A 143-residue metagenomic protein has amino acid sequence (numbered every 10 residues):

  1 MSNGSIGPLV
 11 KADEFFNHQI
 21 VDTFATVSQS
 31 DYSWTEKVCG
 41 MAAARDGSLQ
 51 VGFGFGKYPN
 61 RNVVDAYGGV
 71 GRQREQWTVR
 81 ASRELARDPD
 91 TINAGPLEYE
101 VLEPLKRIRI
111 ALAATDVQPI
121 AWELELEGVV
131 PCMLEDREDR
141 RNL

Functional and structural regions predicted by a protein language model:
M1-L143: Targeting-peptide/extracellular-domain and disordered-appendage signature
